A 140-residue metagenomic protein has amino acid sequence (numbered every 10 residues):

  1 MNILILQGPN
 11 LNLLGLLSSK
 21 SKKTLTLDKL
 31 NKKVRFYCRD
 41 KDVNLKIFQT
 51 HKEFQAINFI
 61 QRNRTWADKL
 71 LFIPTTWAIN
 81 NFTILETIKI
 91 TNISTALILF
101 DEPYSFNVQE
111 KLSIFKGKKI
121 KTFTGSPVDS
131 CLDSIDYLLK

Functional and structural regions predicted by a protein language model:
M1-L25: N-terminal beta1-alpha1 ligand-phosphate binding loop
P9-L11, T75-A78, D101-P103: Short glycine-rich anion-binding loops that position phosphate/pyrophosphate groups of nucleotides and phosphorylated
K20-R39: Short catalytic helix/loop segments, enriched in acidic residues and glycine and frequently bearing histidine
N44-F54: Short beta->alpha junction loops
I47, Y104-K140: Short, glycine-/small-residue-rich phosphate/pyrophosphate-handling segment
Q55-F59, N80: Short acidic active-site motifs
N63-L70: Short acidic/histidine-rich motifs immediately flanking catalytic phosphotransfer sites in two-component signaling
I88-N107: Short, acidic/small-residue loops that bind anionic groups at enzyme active sites
